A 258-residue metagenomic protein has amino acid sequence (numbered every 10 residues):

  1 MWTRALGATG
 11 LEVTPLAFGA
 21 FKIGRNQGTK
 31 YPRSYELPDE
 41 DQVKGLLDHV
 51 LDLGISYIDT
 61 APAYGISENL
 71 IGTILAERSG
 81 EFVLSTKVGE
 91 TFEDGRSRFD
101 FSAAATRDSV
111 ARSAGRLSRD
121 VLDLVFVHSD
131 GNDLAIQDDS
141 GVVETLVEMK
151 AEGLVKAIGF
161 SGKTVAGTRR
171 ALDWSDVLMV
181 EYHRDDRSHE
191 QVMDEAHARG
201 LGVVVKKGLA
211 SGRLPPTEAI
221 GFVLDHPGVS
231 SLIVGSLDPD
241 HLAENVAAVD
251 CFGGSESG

Functional and structural regions predicted by a protein language model:
M1-F82: N-terminal binding-site loop/beta-alpha segment at the start of enzyme catalytic domains that lines or forms
T3-R4, S129-G258: Beta/alpha (TIM)-barrel catalytic core signal, keyed to glycine-rich beta->alpha loops juxtaposed to Asp/Glu that bind
L6, L16-F18, V50, I58 (+9 more regions): Conserved, mostly hydrophobic/aromatic
A8-E12, G72-V83, A114-D120, L172-D173 (+1 more regions): Acidic (Asp/Glu)-rich catalytic clusters
G24-D41, F92-R107, D133-A135, R213: Active-site mouth loops of central-metabolism enzymes
Y35-V50, F101-S118, S161-R170, P215-F222: Short, acidic/polar
E68-K87, V143-G153: Alpha-helix-loop-beta-strand connector modules within alpha/beta enzyme cores
A105-H128, E148-E152: CE4/NodB-like, metal-dependent polysaccharide N-deacetylase domain that modifies extracellular/periplasmic N-acetylated
